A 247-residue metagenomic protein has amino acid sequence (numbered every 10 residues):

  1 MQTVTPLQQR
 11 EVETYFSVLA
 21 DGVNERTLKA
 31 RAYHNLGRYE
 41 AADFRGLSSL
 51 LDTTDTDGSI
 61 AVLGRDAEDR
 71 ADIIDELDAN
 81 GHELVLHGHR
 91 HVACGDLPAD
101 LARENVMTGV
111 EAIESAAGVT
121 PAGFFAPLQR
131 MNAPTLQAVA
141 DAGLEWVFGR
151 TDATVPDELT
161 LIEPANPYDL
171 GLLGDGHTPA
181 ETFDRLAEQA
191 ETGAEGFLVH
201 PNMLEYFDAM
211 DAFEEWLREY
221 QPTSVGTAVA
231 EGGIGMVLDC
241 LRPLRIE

Functional and structural regions predicted by a protein language model:
M1-G123, L128-L161, T178-F197, E205-E247: Catalytic alpha-helical scaffold of carbohydrate-active enzymes acting on polysaccharides/glycoconjugates
A165: Anion-recognition interface
L170, N202-E205: Short acidic, S/G/P-rich loop/turn micro-motifs used as interaction or catalytic elements
